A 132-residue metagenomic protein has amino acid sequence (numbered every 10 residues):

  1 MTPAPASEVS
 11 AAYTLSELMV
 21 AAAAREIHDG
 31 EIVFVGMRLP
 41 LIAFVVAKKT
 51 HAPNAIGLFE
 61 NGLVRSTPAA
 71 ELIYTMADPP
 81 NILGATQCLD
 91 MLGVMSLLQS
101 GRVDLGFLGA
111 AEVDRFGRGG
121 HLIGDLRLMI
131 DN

Functional and structural regions predicted by a protein language model:
M1-A4, E71-N132: Conserved phosphate- and dinucleotide-binding cores of soluble alpha/beta proteins, encompassing both enzyme active
P3-G84: N-terminal active-site beta-alpha-beta segment that forms phosphate/nucleotide-binding and substrate-recognition loops
